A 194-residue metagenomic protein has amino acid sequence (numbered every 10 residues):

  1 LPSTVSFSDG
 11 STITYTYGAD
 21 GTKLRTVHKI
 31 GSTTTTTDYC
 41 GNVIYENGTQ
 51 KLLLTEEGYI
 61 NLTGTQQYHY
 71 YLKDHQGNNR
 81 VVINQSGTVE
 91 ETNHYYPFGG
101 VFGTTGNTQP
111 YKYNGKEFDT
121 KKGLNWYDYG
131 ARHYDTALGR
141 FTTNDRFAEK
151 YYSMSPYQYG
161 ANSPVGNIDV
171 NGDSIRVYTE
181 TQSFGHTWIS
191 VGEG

Functional and structural regions predicted by a protein language model:
L1, I13-T22, T36-Y45, Q50-E57 (+4 more regions): Aromatic-rich beta-strand edge motifs centered on tyrosine
T4-D9, R25-G31, Y45-T49, L62-G64 (+3 more regions): Beta-turn initiation residues at beta-strand->coil junctions
S6, Y17, L54, L62 (+7 more regions): Hydrophobic alpha-helical segments, especially N-terminal targeting/anchoring helices
S8-G10, S32, S183, G194: Glycine-centered tight beta-turn/hairpin loop motif at sheet-sheet or coil-to-beta transitions
D9, V43, G115-F118, H133 (+2 more regions): Short, flexible loop/turn elements at secondary-structure junctions
G64-G130, V165-G166: A motif-centric feature for acidic-aromatic and gly/ser/thr-rich catalytic loops and repeats
S86-G100, K122-L124, G130-R132, T136-I175: Short turn/helix-capping motifs enriched in Asx and small/polar residues
S174-G194: N-terminal accessory segments that precede or flank the first globular/catalytic domain
